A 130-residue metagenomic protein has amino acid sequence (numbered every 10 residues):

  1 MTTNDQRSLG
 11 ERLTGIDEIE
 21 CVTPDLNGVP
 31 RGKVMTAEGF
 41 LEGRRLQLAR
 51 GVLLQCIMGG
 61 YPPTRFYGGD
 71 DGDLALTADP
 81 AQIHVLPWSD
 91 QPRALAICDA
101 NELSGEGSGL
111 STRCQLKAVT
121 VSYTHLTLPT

Functional and structural regions predicted by a protein language model:
M1-L126: ATP/Mg2+-dependent ligation/transfer catalytic cores
